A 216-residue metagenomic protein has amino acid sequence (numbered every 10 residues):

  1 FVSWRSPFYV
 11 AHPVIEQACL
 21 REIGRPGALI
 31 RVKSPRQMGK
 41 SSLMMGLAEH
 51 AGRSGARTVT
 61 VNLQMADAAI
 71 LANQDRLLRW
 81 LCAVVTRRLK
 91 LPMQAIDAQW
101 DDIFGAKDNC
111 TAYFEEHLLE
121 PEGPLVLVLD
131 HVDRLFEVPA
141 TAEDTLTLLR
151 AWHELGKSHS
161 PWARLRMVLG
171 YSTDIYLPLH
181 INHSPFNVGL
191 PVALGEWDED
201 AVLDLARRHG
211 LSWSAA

Functional and structural regions predicted by a protein language model:
F1-A51, E115-E120: Walker A/P-loop-proximal flanking segment of P-loop NTPase domains
G52-A69: Conserved catalytic segments around the Walker B and adjacent sensor/switch elements of P-loop NTPase domains
T58, L71-Q94: Conserved NTP-binding/hydrolysis module of P-loop NTPases
M65-A69, R134, S172-Y176, D198-V202: Conserved nucleotide-binding/hydrolysis micro-motifs of P-loop NTPases
R87-L129, D133-E143, T147-R150, E154-R164: Mid-core helix/loop region of P-loop NTP-binding domains shared across ATPases and GTPases
H159-R164, T173-G189: Short regulatory helix/loop adjacent to the ATP-binding pocket of P-loop NTPases
L190-A216: Conserved small helical "lid"/interfacial subdomain of P-loop NTPases
